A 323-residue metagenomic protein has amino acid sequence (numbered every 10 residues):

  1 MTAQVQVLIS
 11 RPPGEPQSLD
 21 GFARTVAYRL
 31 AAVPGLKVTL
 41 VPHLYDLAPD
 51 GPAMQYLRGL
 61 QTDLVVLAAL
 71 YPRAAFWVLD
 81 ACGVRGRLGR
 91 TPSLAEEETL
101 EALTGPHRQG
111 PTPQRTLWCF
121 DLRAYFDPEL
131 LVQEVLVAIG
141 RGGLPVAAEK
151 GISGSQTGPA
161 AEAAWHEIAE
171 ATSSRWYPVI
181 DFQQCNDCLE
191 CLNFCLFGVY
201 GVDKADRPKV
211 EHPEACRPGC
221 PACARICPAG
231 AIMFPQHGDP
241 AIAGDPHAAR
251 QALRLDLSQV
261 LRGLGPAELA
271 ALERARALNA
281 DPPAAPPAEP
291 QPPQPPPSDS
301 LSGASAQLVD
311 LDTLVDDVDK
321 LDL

Functional and structural regions predicted by a protein language model:
M1-A3, P213-L323: Flanking helices and flexible, charged tails adjoining ferredoxin-like Fe-S electron-transfer domains in multi-subunit
A3-V5, W176: Short structural boundary motif marking the start of a folded domain
V7-V132: Cofactor-cradling patches in redox/metallo enzymes
A31-G35, V84, V137-L144, N193 (+2 more regions): Generic secondary-structure signature for well-ordered alpha-helical cores
A69-L70, L196, P228: Short glycine-/small-residue-rich Rossmann-like dinucleotide-binding loops
A95-P106, V146-E170, G244-A249, A284-D299: Intrinsically disordered, low-complexity linkers and terminal tails enriched in Pro/Gly and often acidic or mixed-charge
T104-L192: Proteins enriched for Cys/Gly/acidic motifs involved in redox and nucleic-acid/cofactor modification
W165-E190, G198-R225, F234-A243: Ferredoxin-like iron-sulfur electron-transfer modules
